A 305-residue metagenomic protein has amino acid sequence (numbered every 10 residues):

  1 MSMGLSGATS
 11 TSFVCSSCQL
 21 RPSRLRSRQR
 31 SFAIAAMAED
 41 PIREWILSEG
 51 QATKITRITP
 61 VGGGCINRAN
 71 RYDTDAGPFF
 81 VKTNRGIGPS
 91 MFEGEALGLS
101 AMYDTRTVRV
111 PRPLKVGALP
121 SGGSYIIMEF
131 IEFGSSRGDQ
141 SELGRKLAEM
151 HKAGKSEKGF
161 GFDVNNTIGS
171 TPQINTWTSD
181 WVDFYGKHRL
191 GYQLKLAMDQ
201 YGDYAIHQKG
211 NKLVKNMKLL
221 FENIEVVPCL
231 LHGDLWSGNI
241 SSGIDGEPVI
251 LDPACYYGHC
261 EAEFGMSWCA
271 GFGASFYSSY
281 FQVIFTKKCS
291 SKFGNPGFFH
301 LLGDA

Functional and structural regions predicted by a protein language model:
S2-I58: Juxta-kinase regulatory segment immediately upstream of eukaryotic protein kinase catalytic domains
E39, P89, Q140, V182 (+2 more regions): Short, structured helix-loop boundary elements
P41-W45, R68, L97-A101, E142-E149 (+4 more regions): Alpha-helical elements of Rossmann-like donor-binding domains used by nucleotide-donor carbohydrate transfer enzymes
E44-W45, G117, Y192-L220, Y257-A305: A conserved long alpha-helix in the C-terminal portion of kinase-like catalytic domains
E49-T56, G94-A96, K215, L220-N223: Short Pro/Gly-enriched beta-strand edge/turn motifs at strand-loop
T59-D183: ATP-binding pocket architecture of kinase catalytic cores
E132-G138, Q173-I174, L196-A205, M217-P228: Short helix-to-loop capping/linker segments positioned immediately adjacent to catalytic or ligand/cofactor-binding
Q173-K187, G191-K195, I224-L231, S237-S291: Active-site Asp-x-Gly
